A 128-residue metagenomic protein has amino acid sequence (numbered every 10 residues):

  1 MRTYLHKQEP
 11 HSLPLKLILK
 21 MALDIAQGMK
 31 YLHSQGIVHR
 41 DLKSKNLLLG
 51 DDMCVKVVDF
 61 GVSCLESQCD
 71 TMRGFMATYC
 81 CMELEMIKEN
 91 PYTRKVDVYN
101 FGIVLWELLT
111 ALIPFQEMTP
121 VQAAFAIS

Functional and structural regions predicted by a protein language model:
H33, I37-L49: Catalytic-loop of the protein kinase fold
R73-L84: Conserved activation segment of eukaryotic-like protein kinases, specifically the C-terminal portion of the activation
E85-R94: Conserved end of the kinase activation segment
D97: Conserved catalytic-loop aspartate of Hanks-type protein kinases
T110-P114: Structural helix C-cap motif within protein kinase domains
